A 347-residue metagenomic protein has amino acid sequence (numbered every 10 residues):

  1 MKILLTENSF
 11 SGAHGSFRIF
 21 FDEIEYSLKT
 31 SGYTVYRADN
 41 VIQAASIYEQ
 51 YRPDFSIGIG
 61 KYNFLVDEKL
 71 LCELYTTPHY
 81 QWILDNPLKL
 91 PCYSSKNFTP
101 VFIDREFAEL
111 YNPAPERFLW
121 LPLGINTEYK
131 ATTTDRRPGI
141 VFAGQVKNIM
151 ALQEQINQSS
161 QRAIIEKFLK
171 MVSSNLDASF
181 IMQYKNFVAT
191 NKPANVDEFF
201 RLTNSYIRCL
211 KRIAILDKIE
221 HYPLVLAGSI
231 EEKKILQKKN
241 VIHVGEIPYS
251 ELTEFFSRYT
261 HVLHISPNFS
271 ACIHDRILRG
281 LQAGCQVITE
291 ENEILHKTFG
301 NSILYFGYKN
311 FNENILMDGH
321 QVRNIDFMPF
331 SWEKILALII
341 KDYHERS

Functional and structural regions predicted by a protein language model:
M1-K2, P138: Nucleotide donor/acceptor-binding cores
I3-G15, I19-S31, Y36-D39, E232-R346: Catalytic binding pocket for nucleotide-activated donors in carbohydrate/polymer assembly enzymes
L4-F10, G15-P115, G124-K130, S250-E251 (+4 more regions): Extended catalytic core of nucleotide-activated donor transferases of GT-like folds
E7-S11, S16, F20, E116-S270 (+1 more regions): Nucleotide-sugar donor-binding catalytic core of glycosyltransferases
T34-Y36, H79, R117-L119, Y222-L224 (+1 more regions): Hydrophobic anchor at the start of a short beta-strand that flanks the dinucleotide cofactor-binding loop
Q50, S94-S95, T134, H221 (+2 more regions): Alpha-helix termination/capping residues and helix-transition junctions
V66, K89, L110, M150 (+2 more regions): Glycine/Thr-rich phosphate-binding loops of Rossmann-like dinucleotide-binding domains
K69-N86, I156-F168, A214, R276-G284: A short, gly/pro- and small-residue-rich
